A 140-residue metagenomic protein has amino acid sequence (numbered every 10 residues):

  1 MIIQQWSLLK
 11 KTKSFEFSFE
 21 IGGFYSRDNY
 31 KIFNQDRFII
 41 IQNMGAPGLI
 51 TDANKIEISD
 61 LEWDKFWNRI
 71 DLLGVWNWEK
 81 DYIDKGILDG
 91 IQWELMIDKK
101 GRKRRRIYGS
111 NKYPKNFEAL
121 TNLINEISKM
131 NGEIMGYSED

Functional and structural regions predicted by a protein language model:
M1-G22, I56-E57, L61, R69-I70 (+1 more regions): Short, well-ordered, aromatic-rich surface patches in folded extracellular/luminal domains
D28-F33, A53-I56, W93: Hydrophobic/aromatic beta-strand elements that line small-molecule binding cavities or substrate pockets in beta-rich
K31-I39, K100-G101: Short, solvent-exposed coil/turn segments at beta-strand boundaries
F38-A53: Acidic/histidine-rich, surface-exposed loop or edge segments in extracytoplasmic proteins
I40-Q42, L72-V75: Generic short beta-strand segments
F66: Aromatic/basic micro-patches that form nucleic-acid/chromatin recognition or nuclease catalytic surfaces
